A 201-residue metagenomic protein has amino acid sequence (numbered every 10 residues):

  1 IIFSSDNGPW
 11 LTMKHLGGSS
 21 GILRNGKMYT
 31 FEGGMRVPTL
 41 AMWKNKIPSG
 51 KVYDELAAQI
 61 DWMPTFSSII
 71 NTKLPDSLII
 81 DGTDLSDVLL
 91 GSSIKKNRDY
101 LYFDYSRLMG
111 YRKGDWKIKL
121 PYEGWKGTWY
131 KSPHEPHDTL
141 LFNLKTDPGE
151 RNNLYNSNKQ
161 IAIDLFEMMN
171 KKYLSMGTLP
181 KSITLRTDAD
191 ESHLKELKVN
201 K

Functional and structural regions predicted by a protein language model:
I1-H15: Metal-dependent active-site segment of extracytoplasmic phospho-/sulfohydrolases and closely related
I1-S4, F31, T39-M42, P64-S68 (+3 more regions): Structural recognition of the beta-strand scaffold that forms the well-ordered cores of secreted hydrolase catalytic
N7-W10, T30, K46-I47, R107-L108 (+1 more regions): Solvent-exposed loop/turn segments at secondary-structure junctions within structured extracellular/periplasmic domains
L11-S19, Y130-K131, N152-N153: Short, solvent-exposed loop/turn and secondary-structure capping segments
T12, S19-I79, T83-K95: Substrate-binding rim/cap in mid-to-C-terminal beta-strand-loop elements of soluble/periplasmic
F31-G34, S93-K96, Y111-K113, S132-E135: Extracellular/periplasmic catalytic domains that process cell-envelope and extracellular macromolecules
P75-D76, W129-P133: Short consensus segments that form the blades of beta-propeller domains, in both extracellular/periplasmic
F103, I118, G124-W125, P133-L140 (+1 more regions): Long, internal low-complexity/basic segments
